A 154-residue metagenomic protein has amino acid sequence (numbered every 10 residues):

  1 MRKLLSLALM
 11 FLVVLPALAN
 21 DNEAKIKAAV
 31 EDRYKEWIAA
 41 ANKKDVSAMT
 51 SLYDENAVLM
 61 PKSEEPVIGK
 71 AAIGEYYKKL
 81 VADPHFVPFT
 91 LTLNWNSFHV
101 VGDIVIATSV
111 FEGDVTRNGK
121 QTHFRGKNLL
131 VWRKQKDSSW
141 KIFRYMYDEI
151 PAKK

Functional and structural regions predicted by a protein language model:
L4-V14: Sec-dependent N-terminal signal peptides
P16-E55, K153-K154: Short, low-complexity N-terminal intrinsically disordered segments enriched in polar/charged residues
D32, A39, K43, S47 (+5 more regions): Surface-exposed, polar/charged faces of alpha-helical domains in mature secreted/periplasmic/lumenal proteins
W37, M49-T50, A57, G69 (+3 more regions): Hydrophobic pocket/interface hotspot
Y53, S63, S109-F111, M146: A mature extracytoplasmic/lumenal domain signature
V58-I68, L80-V87: A short gly/proline-enriched turn/hairpin at secondary-structure junctions
Y77-N118: Surface-exposed, charged secondary-structure patches
R125-P151: Short beta-strand edge/turn micro-motifs at domain boundaries
